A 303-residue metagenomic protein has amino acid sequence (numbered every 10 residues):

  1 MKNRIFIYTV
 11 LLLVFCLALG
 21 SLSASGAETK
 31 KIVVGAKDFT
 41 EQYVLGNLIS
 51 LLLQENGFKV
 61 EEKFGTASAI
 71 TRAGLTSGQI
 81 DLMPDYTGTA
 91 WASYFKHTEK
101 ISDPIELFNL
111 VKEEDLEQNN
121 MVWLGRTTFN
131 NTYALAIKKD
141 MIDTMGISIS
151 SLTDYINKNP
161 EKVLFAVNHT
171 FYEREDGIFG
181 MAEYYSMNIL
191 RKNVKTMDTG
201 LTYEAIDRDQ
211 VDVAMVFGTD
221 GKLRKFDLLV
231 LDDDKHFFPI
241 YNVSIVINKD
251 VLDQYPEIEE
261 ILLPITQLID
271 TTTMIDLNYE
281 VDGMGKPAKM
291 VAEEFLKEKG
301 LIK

Functional and structural regions predicted by a protein language model:
M1-K31, K303: Short, low-complexity disordered leader/linker segments with a strong preference for bacterial N-terminal type II
E28-E41, F58-K63, E161-V167: Short, well-ordered beta-strand elements
T40, E61-A73, H169, L190-E204: Short helix-initiation/N-cap motifs at beta->coil->alpha
I49-N56, I149-R191, E294-K297, L301: Ligand-binding cleft/hinge of the Venus flytrap
L51-L52, A69-I80, F179-Y184, D198-A214: Short helices/loops that flank or line small-molecule/ion binding pockets
Y94-I105, N109-L124, Q210, K222-H236: Ligand-binding "clamshell"
I105-L164, K249, Q267-T271: A conserved helix-loop-strand patch within extracytoplasmic ligand-binding domains of the periplasmic binding
Q118-M121, T127-A134, T196, T219-I265: Periplasmic-binding protein-like
